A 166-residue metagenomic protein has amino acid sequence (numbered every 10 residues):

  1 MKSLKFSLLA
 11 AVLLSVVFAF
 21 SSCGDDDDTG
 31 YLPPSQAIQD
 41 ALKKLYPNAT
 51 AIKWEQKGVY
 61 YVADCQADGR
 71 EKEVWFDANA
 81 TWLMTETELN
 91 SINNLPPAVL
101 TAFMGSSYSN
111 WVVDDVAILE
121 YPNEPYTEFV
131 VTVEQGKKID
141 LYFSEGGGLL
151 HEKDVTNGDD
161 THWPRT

Functional and structural regions predicted by a protein language model:
M1-A10: Bacterial N-terminal signal peptides that target proteins for export
L13-S15: Non-catalytic accessory regions used for complex assembly or targeting
F18-S22: C-terminal motif of bacterial Sec signal peptides marking the signal peptidase cleavage site
G24-D27: Bacterial signal peptide processing site
G30-T166: First exposed extracellular module after export/assembly in secreted or surface-exposed proteins
